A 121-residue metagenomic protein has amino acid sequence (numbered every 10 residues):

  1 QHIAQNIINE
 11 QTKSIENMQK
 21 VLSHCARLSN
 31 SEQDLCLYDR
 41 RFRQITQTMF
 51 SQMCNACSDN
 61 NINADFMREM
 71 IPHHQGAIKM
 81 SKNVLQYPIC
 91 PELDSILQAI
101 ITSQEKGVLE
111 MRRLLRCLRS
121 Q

Functional and structural regions predicted by a protein language model:
Q1-Q121: All-alpha RGS (Regulator of G-protein Signaling) helical domain and cognate RGS-like helical scaffolds
